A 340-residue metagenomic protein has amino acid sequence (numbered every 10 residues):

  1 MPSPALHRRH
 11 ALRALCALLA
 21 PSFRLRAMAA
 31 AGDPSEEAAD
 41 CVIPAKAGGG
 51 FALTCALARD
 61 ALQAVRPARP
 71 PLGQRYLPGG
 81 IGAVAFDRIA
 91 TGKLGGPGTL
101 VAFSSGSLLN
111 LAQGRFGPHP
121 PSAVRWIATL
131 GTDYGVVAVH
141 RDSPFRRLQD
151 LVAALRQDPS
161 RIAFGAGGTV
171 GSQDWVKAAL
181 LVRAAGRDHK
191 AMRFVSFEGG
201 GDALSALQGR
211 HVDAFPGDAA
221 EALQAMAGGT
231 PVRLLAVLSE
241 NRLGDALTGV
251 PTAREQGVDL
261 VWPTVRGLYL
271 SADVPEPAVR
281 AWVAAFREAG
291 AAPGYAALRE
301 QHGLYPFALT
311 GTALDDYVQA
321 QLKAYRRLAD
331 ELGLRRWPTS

Functional and structural regions predicted by a protein language model:
P2, H10-A29: N-terminal export signals
A29-P121, V170, R187-D213, A308 (+1 more regions): N-terminal (or domain-start) structured segment
D60-Q63, P67, A90-L94, R156-S160 (+9 more regions): Sec-exported extracytoplasmic/periplasmic mature domains
P78, R161, A166-V250: Ligand-binding pocket segment of bilobal, Venus flytrap-like solute-binding proteins
T91-G98, A112-D202, R266-L298: Hinge/capping helix and adjacent helix->loop/strand transition within the periplasmic-binding protein
E221-G290, A320: C-terminal lobe and pocket-closing loops of periplasmic/extracytoplasmic Venus-flytrap solute-binding proteins
E276-S340: An extracytoplasmic/periplasmic, membrane-proximal ligand-sensing/linker region
